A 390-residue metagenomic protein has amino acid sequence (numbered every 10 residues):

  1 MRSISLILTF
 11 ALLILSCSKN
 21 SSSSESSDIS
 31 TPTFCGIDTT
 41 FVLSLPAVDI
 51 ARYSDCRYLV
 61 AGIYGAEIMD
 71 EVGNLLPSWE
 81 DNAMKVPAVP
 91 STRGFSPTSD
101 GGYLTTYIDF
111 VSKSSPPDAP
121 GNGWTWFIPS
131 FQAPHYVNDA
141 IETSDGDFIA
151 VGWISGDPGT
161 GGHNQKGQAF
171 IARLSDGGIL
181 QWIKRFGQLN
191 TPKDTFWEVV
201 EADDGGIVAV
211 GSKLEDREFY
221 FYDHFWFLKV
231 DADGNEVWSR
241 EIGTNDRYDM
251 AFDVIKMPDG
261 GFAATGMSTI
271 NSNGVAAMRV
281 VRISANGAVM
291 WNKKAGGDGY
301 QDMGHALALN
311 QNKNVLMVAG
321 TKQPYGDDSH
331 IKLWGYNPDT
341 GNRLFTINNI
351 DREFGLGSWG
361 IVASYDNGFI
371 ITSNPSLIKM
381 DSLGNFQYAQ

Functional and structural regions predicted by a protein language model:
R2-T9: Sec-dependent signal peptide recognition, specifically the positively charged N-region followed immediately by
I14-S16: C-terminal motif of bacterial Sec signal peptides marking the signal peptidase cleavage site
N20-Q390: A sequence-level/structural motif corresponding to short, flexible coil/turn segments enriched in small polar residues
